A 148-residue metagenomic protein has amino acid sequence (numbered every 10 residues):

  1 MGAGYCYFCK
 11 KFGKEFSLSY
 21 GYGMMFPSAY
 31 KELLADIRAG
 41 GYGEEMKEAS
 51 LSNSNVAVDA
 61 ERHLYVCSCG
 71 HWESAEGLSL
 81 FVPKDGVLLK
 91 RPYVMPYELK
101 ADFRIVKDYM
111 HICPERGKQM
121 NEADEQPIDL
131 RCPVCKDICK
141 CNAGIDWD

Functional and structural regions predicted by a protein language model:
M1-Y7, D146-D148: His-enriched metal-coordination microenvironments in redox/metal-binding proteins
A3-C6, F16, M24: Polyanion-binding and phosphate-handling cores
C6-F12, V66-G70, C113-R116, C132-C135: Short cysteine-rich clusters marking metal-coordination/redox-active sites
E15-S19, E73-E76, Q119-D124, K140-I145: Short, non-ligating residues that shape and space the ligands of small metal-coordination modules and catalytic
Y20-S68, W72-Y109, I128, I145-D148: Short, intrinsically disordered terminal segments enriched in charged and Pro/Gly residues
V56, F103, K118-M120, C139-K140: Short glycine-aromatic motifs
D108-I112, R116-M120: Composition-driven recognition of long, C-terminal low-complexity regions enriched in serine/threonine
P114, I128-D148: Structured core of small recognition/catalytic domains
